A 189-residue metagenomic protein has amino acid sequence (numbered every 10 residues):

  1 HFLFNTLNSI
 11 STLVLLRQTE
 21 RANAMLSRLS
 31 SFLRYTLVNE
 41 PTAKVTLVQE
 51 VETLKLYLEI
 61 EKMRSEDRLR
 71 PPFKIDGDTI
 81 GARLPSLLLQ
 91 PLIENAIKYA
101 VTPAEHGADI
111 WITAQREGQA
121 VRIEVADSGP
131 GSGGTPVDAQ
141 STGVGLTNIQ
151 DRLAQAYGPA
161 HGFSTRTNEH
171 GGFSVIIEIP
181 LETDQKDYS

Functional and structural regions predicted by a protein language model:
H1-E178: Two-component histidine phosphotransfer core
G134-P136, P180-S189: Generic C-terminal helix-cap and adjacent flexible tail
